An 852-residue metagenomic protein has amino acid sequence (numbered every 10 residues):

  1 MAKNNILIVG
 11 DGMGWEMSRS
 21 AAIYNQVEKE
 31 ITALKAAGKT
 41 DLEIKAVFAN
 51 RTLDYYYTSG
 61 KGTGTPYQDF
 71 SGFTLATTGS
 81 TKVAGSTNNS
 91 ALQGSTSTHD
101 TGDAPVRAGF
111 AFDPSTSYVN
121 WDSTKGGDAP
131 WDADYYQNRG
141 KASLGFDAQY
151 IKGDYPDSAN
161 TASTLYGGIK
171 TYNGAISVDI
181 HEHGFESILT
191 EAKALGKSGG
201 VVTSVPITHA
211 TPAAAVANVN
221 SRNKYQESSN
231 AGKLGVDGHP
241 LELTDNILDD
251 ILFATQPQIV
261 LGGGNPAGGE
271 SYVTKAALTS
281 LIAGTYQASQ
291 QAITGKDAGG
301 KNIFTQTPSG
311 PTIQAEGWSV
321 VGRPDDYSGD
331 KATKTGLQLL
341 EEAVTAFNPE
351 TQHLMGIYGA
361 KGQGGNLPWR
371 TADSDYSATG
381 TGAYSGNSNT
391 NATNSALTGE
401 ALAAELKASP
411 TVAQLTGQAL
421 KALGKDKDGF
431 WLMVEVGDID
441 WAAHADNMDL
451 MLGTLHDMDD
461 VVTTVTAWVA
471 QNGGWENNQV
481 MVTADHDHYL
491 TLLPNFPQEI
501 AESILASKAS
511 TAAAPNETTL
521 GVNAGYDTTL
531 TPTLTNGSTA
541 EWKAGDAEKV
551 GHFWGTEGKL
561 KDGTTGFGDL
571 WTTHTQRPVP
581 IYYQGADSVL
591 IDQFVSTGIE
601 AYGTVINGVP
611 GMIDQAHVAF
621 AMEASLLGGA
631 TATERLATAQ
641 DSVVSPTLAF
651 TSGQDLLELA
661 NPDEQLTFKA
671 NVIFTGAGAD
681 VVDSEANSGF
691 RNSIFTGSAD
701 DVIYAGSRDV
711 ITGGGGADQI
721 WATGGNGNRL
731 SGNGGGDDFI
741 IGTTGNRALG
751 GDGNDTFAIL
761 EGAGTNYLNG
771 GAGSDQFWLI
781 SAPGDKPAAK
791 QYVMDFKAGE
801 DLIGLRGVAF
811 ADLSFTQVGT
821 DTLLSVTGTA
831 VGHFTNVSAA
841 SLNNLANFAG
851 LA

Functional and structural regions predicted by a protein language model:
K3-N5, M13-A159, S204, H209-T631: A post-motif C-terminal structural segment
A159-I176, D440-A442: Short, conserved helix/loop micro-motifs enriched in His/Cys and acidic residues
T171-G174, V178-E182, G742: His/Cys-centered metal/cofactor-coordination and adjacent catalytic loops
D179-L189, A194-T211: A conserved hydrophobic secondary-structure block that centers on an alpha-helix together with its immediately flanking
T633-F650: Disulfide-bonded cysteine-rich modules in secreted/extracellular proteins, activating on the conserved Cys frameworks
L636, L813-A852: Low-complexity acidic/polar repeat-biased segments
Q654-A811: Acidic, glycine-rich calcium-binding repeat modules characteristic of RTX/beta-roll and related beta-solenoid repeat
